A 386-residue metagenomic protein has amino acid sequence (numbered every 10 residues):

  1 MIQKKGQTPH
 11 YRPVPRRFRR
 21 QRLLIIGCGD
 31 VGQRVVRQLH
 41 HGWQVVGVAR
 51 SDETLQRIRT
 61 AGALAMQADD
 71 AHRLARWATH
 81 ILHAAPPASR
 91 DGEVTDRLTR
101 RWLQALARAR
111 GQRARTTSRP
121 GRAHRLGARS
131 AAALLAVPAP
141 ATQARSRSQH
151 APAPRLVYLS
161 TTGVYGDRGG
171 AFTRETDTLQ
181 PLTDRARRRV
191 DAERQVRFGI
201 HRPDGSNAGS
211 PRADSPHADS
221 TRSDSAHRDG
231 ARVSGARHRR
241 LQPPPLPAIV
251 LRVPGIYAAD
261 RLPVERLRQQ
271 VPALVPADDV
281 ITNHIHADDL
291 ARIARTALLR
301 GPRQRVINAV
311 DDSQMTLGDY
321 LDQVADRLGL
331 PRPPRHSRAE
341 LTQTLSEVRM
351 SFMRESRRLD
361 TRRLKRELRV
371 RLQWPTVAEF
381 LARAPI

Functional and structural regions predicted by a protein language model:
M1-A61, A65-L74, H80-A84, S89: Hydrophobic, well-ordered beta-alpha structural blocks that scaffold small-molecule cofactor pockets
I2, I293-R349: Mid/C-terminal beta-alpha module of Rossmann-like enzyme folds, strongest in SDR-family dehydrogenases/epimerases
W77-V157, D191-Q195: NAD(P)-cofactor binding segment of oxidoreductase domains
G169-G205, G235-V250: Catalytic helix-loop patch of NAD(P)-dependent Rossmann-fold dehydrogenases
V190, P244, I256-Q270, T296-I307 (+1 more regions): Glycine/proline-rich active-site loop of Rossmann-fold NAD(P)-dependent oxidoreductases
V250, G255-R266, V275-L298: Substrate-positioning beta->alpha
T342-R371: Conserved C-terminal active-site "lid" loop/helix of NAD(P)H-dependent oxidoreductases that clamps the redox cofactor
P375-I386: Amphipathic terminal alpha-helices
